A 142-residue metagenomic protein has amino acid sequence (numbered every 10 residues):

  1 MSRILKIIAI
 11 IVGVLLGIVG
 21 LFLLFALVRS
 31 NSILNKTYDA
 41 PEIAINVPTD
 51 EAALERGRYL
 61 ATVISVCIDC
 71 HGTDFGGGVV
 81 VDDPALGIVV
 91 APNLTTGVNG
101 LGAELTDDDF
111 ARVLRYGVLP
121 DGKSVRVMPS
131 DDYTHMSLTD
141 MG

Functional and structural regions predicted by a protein language model:
S2-T37: N-terminal type II signal-anchor transmembrane helix that functions as the membrane-insertion/stop-transfer segment
V28-S32, I64-S65, D74, V118: A generic secondary-structure signal for well-formed alpha-helical elements
T37-V63: Electrostatic cytochrome c docking/interface patches
A52-L54, I64, Y116, G122-D131 (+1 more regions): Interaction-mediating elements
G57, I64-T73, F110: The canonical Cys-X-X-Cys-His
T73-D107, D121-L138: Gly/Gly-Pro-rich "capping" loops immediately C-terminal to redox-active cysteine motifs in periplasmic/lumenal
D107-R115, L138, G142: An amphipathic alpha-helix signature
